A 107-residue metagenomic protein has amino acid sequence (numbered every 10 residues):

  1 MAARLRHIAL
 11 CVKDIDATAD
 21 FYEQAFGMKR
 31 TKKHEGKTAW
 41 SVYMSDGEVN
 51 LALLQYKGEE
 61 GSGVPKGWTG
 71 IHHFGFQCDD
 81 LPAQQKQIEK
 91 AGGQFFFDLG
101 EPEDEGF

Functional and structural regions predicted by a protein language model:
M1, Y43, Q85-F107: Vicinal oxygen chelate
A2, A9-L51, E103-E105: Core segments of cupin and vicinal oxygen chelate
R4-K13, V42-S45, G63-E89: Vicinal oxygen chelate
R6, T31, H72, F96-F97: A short, local hydrophobic-aromatic micro-motif
D16-D20, Q24, P82-Q94: Replace "anionic and nucleotidyl ligands
D20, A52-L54, G63, Q85-K86: Short acidic, gly/pro-rich beta-turn/loop elements at beta-sheet edges and active-site/ligand-binding grooves
F26-K29, G58-E60, Q77, Q94-F97: Short secondary-structure boundary micro-motifs
A39, L53, G58-V64, F97-D98 (+1 more regions): A short, acidic/glycine-rich surface segment
